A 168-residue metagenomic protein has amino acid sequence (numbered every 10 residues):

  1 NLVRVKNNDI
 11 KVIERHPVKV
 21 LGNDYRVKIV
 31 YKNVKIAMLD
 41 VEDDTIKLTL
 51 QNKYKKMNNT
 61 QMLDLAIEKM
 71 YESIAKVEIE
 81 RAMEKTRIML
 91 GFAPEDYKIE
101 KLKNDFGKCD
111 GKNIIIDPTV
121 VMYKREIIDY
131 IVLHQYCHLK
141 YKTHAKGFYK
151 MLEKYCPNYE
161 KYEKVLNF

Functional and structural regions predicted by a protein language model:
N1-D129, L139-F168: Active-site-proximal or metal-binding-adjacent scaffold patches in catalytic folds
V132: Walker B beta-strand of ABC/ABC-like P-loop ATPase nucleotide-binding domains, specifically the conserved hydrophobic
Q135: Walker B catalytic acidic pair
